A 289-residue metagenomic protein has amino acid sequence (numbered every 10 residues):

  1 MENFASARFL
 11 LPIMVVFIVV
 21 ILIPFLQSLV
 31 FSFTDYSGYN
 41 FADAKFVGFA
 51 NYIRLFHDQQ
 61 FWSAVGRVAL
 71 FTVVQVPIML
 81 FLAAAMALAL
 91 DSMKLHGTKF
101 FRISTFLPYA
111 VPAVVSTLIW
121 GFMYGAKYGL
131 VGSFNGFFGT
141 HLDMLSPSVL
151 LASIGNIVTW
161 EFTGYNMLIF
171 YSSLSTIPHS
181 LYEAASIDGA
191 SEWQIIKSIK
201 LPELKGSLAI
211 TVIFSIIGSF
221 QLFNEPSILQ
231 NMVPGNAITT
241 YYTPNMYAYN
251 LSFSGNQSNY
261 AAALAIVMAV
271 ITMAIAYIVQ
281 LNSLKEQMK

Functional and structural regions predicted by a protein language model:
E2-K289: A structural signal for multi-pass alpha-helical bundles of membrane permease subunits that mediate small-molecule
